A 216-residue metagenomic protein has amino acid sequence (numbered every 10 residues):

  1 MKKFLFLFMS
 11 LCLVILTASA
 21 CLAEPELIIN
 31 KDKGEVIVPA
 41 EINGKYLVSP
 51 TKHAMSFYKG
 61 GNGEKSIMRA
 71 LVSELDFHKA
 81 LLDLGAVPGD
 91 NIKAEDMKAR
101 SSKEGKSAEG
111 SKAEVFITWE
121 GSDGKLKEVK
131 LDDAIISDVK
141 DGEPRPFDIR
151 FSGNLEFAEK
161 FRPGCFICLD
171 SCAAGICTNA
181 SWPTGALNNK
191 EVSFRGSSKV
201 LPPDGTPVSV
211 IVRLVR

Functional and structural regions predicted by a protein language model:
M1-M9: Bacterial N-terminal signal peptides that target proteins for export
F8-T17: Bacterial N-terminal signal peptides
A18-A23: Boundary at the C-terminal end of the N-terminal hydrophobic targeting segment
P25-R216: Long, low-hydrophobicity ectodomains and other hydrophilic envelope-associated domains
